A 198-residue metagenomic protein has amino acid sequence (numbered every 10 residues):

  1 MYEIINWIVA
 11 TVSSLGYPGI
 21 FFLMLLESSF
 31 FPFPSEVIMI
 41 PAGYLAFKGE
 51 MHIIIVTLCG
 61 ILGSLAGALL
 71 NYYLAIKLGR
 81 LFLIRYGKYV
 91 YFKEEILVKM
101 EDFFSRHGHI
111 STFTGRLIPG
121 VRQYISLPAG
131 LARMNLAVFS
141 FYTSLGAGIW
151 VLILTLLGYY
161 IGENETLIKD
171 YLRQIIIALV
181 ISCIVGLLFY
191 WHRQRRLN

Functional and structural regions predicted by a protein language model:
M1-F22, K48-L127, L131-M134, V138-S140 (+1 more regions): Membrane-interfacial helix-loop-helix
F21-M39, T114-G115: Transmembrane alpha-helix interface/packing and boundary motifs in multi-pass membrane proteins, characterized by
M24-E27, M39-F47, A129-G130: Generic transmembrane alpha-helix motif of multi-pass integral membrane proteins
E27, G43-Y44, L154, L187-Y190 (+1 more regions): Structural signal for membrane-spanning alpha-helices in multi-pass inner-membrane proteins, emphasizing helix cores
M39, G43, N71, S126-L127 (+1 more regions): Interfacial helix-capping/hinge residues at the ends of transmembrane alpha-helices
Y44-M51, I149-W150: Small-residue-rich segments of transmembrane alpha-helices in multi-pass membrane proteins, especially helix faces
G120-Y124, S144, G148-V151: Hydrophobic alpha-helical transmembrane bundles that constitute the permease/transmembrane domains of multi-pass
V151-N164: Transmembrane alpha-helical segments of integral membrane proteins
